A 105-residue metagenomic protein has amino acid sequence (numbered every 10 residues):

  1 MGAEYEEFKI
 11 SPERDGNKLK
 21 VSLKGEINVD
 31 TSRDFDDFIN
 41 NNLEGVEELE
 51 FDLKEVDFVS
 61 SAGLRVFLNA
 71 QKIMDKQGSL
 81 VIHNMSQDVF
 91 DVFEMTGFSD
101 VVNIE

Functional and structural regions predicted by a protein language model:
G2, E6-F35: STAS-typified acidic loop motif
G16, K54, E105: Conserved catalytic submotifs in the C-terminal HATPase_c
V29-V102: Amphipathic alpha-helical interaction surfaces in cytosolic regulatory modules
